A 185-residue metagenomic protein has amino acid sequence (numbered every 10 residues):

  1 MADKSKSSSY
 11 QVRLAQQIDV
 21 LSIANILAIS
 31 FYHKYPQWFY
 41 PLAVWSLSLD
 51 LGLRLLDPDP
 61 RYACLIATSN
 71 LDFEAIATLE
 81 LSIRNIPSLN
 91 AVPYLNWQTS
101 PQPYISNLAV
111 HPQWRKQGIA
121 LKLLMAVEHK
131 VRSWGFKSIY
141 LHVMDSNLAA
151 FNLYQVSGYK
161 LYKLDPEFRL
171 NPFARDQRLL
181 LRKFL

Functional and structural regions predicted by a protein language model:
D3-K6, Y10, L14-L21, N25-R115 (+3 more regions): Acetyl-CoA-dependent GNAT
G118-A120: Conserved G/P- and acidic residue-centered "switch" motifs that form tight phosphate/ATP-binding loops in soluble
L124, V131-H142: Conserved GNAT acetyl-CoA-binding A-motif
K137-F151, Q155-L185: C-terminal "cap" of GNAT-fold acetyltransferases
